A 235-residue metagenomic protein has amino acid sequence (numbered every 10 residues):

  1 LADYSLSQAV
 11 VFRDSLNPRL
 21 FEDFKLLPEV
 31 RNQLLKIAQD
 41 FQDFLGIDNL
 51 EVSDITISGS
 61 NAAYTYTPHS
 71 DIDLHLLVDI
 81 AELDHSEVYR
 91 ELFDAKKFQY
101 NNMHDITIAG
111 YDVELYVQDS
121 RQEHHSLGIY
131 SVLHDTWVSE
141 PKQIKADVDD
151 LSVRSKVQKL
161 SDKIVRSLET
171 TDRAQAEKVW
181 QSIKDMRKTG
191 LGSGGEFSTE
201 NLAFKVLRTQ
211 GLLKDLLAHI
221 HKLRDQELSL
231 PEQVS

Functional and structural regions predicted by a protein language model:
A2-S70, L77-S235: Catalytic core of pol beta-like nucleotidyltransferases
